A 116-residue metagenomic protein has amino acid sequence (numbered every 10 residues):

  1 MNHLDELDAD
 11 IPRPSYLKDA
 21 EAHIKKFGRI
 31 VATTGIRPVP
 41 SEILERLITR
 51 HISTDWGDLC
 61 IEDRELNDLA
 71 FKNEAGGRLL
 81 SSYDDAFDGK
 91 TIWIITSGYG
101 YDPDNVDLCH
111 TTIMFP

Functional and structural regions predicted by a protein language model:
M1-L4, F115-P116: Short intrinsically disordered terminal tails
D5-S81: Compact soluble domain cores
K72-P116: Short, compact, well-ordered microdomains
